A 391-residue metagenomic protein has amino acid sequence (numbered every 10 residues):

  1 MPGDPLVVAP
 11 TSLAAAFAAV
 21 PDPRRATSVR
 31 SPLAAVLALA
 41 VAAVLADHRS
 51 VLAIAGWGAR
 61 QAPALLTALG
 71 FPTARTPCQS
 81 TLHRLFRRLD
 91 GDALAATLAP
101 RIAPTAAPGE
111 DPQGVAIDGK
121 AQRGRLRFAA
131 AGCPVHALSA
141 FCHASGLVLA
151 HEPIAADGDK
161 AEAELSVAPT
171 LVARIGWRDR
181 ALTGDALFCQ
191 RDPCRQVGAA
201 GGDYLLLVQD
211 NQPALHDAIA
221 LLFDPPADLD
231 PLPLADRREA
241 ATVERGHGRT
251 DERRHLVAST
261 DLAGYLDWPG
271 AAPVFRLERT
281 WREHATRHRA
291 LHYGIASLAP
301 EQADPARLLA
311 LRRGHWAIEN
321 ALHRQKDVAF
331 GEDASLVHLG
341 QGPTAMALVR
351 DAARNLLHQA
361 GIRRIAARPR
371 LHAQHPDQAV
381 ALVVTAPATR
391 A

Functional and structural regions predicted by a protein language model:
M1-A26, S145: Basic, low-complexity segments
P2, F17-V20, A59-A62, Q325-A391: A short, flexible helix-boundary coil/loop motif
L6, Q302-L336: Short amphipathic alpha-helical "interface-anchor" segments enriched in bulky aromatics
R25-V36, H284-T286, L336-A345: Structural motif
A26-T183, C189-D192, I365: Conserved, well-structured functional cores that handle cations and Mg-NTP chemistry
G132-H136, R191-D210: A short alpha/beta connector and helix-capping loop motif
T183-Q190, V208-A214: Acidic, metal-coordinating catalytic cores used for nucleic-acid/nucleotide bond scission and strand-transfer chemistry
D203, Q209-G314: An anionic, glycine-rich sequence signature occurring as long contiguous blocks
